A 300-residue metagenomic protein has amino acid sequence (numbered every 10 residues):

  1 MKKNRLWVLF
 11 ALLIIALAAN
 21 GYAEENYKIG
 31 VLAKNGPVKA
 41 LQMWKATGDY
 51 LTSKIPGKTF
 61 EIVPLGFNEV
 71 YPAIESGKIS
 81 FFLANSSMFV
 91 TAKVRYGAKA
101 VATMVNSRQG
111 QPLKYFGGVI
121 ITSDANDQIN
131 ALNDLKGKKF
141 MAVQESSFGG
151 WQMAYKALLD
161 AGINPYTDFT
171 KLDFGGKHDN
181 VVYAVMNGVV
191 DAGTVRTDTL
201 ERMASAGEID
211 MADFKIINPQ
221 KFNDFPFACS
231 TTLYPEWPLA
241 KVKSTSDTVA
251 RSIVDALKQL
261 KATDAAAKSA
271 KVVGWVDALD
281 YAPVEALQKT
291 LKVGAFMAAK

Functional and structural regions predicted by a protein language model:
M1-V8: Bacterial N-terminal signal peptides that target proteins for export
L9-A18: Bacterial N-terminal signal peptides
A19-A23: Boundary at the C-terminal end of the N-terminal hydrophobic targeting segment
E24, G30-A46, I55, T199 (+3 more regions): An extracytoplasmic/periplasmic, membrane-proximal ligand-sensing/linker region
E24-V90: Extracytoplasmic small-molecule ligand-binding "clamshell" domains of the periplasmic binding protein/Venus flytrap
K28-T52, P112-V182, D198, A267 (+1 more regions): Bilobed "Venus flytrap"/periplasmic-binding protein-like clamshell domains and structurally analogous long
N68-S86, V90-T91, R95-Y96, F116 (+2 more regions): Short helices/loops that flank or line small-molecule/ion binding pockets
K139-T248: Pocket-lining segment of extracytoplasmic ligand-binding domains
